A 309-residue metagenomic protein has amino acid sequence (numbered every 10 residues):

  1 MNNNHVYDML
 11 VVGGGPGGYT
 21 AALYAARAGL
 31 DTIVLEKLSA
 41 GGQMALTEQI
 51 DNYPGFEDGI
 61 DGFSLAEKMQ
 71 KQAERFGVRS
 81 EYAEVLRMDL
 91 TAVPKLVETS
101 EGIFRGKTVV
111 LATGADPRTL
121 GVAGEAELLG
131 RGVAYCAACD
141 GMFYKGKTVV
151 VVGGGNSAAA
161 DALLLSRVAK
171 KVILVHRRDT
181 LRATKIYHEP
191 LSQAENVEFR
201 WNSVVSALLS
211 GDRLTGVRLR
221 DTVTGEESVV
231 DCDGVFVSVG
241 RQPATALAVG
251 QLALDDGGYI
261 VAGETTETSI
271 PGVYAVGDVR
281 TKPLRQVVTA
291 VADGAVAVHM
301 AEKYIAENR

Functional and structural regions predicted by a protein language model:
N3, Y7-F76, A159-T184, D255: Beta1-alpha1 glycine-rich phosphate/pyrophosphate-binding loop at the start of Rossmann-like nucleotide-binding domains
V6, G121, E127-F143, V239-T289 (+2 more regions): FAD-site-proximal beta/loop scaffold in flavoenzymes
G14, T113-G114, V239-G240: Glycine-rich, N-terminal phosphate-binding loop of Rossmann-like dinucleotide-binding domains
A73-V93, V97-E98, I103-F104, S166-G263 (+1 more regions): A Rossmann-like FAD-binding core segment of flavoenzymes
S80-F143, G154: Glycine/small-residue-rich loop that forms an oxyanion/phosphate-binding "nest" at active or ligand-binding sites
T119-L120, A159-A160, R182, E227 (+2 more regions): Glycine/Thr-rich phosphate-binding loops of Rossmann-like dinucleotide-binding domains
